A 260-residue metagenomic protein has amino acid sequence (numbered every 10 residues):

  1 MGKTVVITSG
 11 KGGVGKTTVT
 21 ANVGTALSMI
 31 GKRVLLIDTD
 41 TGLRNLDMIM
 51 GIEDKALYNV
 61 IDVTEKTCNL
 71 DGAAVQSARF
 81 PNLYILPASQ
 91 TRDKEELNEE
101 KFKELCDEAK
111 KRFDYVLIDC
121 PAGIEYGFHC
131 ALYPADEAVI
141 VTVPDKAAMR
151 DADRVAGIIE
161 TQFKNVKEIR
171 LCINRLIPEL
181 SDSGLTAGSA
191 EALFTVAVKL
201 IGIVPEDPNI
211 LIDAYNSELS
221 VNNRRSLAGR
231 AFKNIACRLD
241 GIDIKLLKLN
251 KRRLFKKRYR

Functional and structural regions predicted by a protein language model:
T4-N69, Y115: Walker A/P-loop NTP-binding active-site region of P-loop NTPases, recognizing the glycine-rich GxxxxGKT/S
G10, V143-P144, I169-D182, I203-I210: G-domain G4 guanine-recognition motif of GTPases
T39-K111, I212-N216: P-loop/Walker-type NTP enzyme "switch/lid" segment
E99-K103, S183-A190: Charged helix-capping and loop-helix junction motifs
K111, E125-K146: Inter-motif core of Ras-like GTPase G domains
M149-K164: Conserved C-terminal guanine-recognition region of P-loop GTPase G domains, centered on the G4
I177, A192-S220, F232: Beta-strand-loop-alpha "switch" segments that mediate conformational coupling across diverse proteins
N216-R260: NTP-binding/hydrolysis catalytic cores, primarily Walker-type P-loop NTPases
